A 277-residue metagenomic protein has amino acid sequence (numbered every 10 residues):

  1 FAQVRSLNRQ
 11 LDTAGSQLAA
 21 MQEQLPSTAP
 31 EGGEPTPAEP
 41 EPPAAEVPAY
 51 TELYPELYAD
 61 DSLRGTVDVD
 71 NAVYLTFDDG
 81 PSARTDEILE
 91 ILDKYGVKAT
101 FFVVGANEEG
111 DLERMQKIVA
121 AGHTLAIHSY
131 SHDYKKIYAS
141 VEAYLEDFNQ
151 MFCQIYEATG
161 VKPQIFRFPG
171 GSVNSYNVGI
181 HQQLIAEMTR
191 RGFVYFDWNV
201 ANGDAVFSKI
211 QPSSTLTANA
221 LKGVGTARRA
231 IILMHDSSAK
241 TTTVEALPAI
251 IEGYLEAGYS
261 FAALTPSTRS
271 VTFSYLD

Functional and structural regions predicted by a protein language model:
V4-T66: N-terminal, intrinsically disordered, polar/charged segments of Gram-positive cell-envelope systems that serve as
R5, R9, R64, R84 (+5 more regions): Arginine residue identity/basic-tract feature
A14-G15, T28, H123, P163 (+1 more regions): Solvent-exposed, well-ordered amphipathic alpha-helical segments that flank/support binding or catalytic loops
G15, M21, D86, N149 (+1 more regions): A general secondary-structure boundary signal
A44-P163, G253, R269: Active-site beta->alpha N-cap acidic-glycine motif
H132-L233, S237-S260, T265-R269, F273-D277: Catalytic domains of cell-wall/extracellular-matrix polysaccharide-remodeling enzymes, centered on de-N-acetylation
